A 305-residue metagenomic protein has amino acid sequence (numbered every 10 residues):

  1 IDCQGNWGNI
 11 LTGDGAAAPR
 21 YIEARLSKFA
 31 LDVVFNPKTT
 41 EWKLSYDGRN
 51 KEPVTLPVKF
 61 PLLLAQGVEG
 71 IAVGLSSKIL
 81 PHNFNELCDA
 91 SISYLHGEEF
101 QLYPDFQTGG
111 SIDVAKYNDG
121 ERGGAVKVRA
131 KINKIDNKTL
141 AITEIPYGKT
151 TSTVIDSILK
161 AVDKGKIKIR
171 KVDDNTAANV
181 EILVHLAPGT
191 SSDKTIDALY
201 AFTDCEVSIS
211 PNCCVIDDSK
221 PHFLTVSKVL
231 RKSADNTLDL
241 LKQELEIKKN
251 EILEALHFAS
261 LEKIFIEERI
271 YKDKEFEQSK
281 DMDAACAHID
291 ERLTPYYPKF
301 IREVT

Functional and structural regions predicted by a protein language model:
I1-D2, R25-E41: Proline-centered turn/helix-capping motifs that create local helix->coil transitions or kinks
I1-R20: Non-catalytic interaction/clamp surfaces of large macromolecular machines
I10, V33-V58: P-loop NTPase nucleotide-binding/switch module
A17, K28, L62, V68-V304: C-terminal interaction appendages of subunits in large macromolecular complexes
A18, I22, E52-A65: Secondary-structure capping and boundary motifs in well-ordered enzyme cores
E23-S27, P57, C88: Hydrophobic, well-ordered secondary-structure segments
